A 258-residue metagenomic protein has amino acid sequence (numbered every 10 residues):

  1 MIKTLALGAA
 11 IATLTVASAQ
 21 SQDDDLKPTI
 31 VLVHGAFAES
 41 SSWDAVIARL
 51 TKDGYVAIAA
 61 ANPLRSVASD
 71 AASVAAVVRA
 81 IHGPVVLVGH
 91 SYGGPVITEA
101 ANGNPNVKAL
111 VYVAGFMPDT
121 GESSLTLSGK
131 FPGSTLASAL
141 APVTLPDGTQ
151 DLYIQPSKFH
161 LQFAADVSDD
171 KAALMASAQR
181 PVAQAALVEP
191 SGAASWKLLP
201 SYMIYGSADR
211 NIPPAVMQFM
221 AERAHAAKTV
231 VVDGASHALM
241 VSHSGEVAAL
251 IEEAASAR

Functional and structural regions predicted by a protein language model:
D25-V67: Conserved HGGG/HGGXW glycine-rich cap/lid loop of the alpha/beta-hydrolase fold
G35-A38, S91-Y92, F116: Active-site glycine-rich loops that stabilize anionic/oxyanionic intermediates across multiple enzyme folds
V88-G93, I97: Gly/Ala-rich beta-loop-alpha elbow adjacent to hydrolase catalytic centers
N106-V107, V111-P146, A183-A186: Flexible "cap/lid" loop of the alpha/beta hydrolase fold
L110, P200-D209: Conserved strand-to-loop "acid loop" that flanks and positions the catalytic carboxylate
L174-S195: Active-site nucleophile elbow and catalytic-triad environment of alpha/beta-hydrolase enzymes
S207-A235: Conserved loop-alpha-helix segment in the C-terminal half of the alpha/beta-hydrolase fold that carries the catalytic
A227-R258: Catalytic active-site module of serine/aspartate enzymes centered on a nucleophile-bearing elbow/loop
